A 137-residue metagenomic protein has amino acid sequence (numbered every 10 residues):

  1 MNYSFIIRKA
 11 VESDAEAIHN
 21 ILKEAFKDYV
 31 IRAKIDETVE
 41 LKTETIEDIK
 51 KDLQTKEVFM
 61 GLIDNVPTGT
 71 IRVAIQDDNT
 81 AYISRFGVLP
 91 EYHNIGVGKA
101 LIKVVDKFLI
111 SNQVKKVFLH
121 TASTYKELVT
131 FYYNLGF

Functional and structural regions predicted by a protein language model:
I6, K23-K50: Conserved GNAT-fold acetyl-CoA-binding loop/helix
I6-N20: A short beta-loop-alpha structural element at the N-terminal edge of CoA-dependent acyl/N-acetyltransferase catalytic
A10, F86-V88, T121: Hydrophobic adenine-recognition pocket in adenosine-nucleotide-binding enzymes
M60, V66-A74, Y82-G87: Conserved beta-strand in the GNAT
I75-S84, H93, Q113-V114: A conserved beta-turn-beta hairpin within the catalytic core of GNAT-like acetyltransferases that forms part
V88, N94-K107, Y133-N134: Conserved acetyl-CoA-binding loop-helix of GNAT-fold acetyltransferases
L109-T121: Conserved GNAT acetyl-CoA-binding A-motif
L119-V129: Conserved beta-strand-loop-alpha-helix junction that forms the acyl-donor binding cleft
